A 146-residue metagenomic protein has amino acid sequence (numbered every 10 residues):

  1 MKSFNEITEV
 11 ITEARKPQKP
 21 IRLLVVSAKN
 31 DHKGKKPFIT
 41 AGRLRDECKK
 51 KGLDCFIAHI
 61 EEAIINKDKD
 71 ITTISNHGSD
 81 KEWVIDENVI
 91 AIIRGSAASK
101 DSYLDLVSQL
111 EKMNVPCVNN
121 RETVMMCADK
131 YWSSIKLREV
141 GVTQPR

Functional and structural regions predicted by a protein language model:
M1-L23: Charge-dense, intrinsically disordered terminal/linker segments
P20-H32: Nucleotide-activated donor-dependent transferases that construct or modify glycoconjugates
N30-P145: Conserved N-proximal alpha/beta basic substrate-recognition cap immediately N-terminal to, or forming the N-lobe
